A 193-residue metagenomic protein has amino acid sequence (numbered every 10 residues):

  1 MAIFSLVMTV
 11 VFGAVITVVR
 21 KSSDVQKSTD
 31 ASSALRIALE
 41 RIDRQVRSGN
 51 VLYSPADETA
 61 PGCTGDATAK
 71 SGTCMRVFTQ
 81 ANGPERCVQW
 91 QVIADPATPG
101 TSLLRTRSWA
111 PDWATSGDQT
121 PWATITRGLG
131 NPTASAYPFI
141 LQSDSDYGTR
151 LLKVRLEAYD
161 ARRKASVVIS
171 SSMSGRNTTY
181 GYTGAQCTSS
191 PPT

Functional and structural regions predicted by a protein language model:
M1-R47: Aliphatic-rich helix starts adjacent to a transmembrane/signal segment
V7, S54-P55: Short, hydrophobic secondary-structure boundary micro-motifs
S22-V25, Y53-S54, Y180, G184: Secondary-structure transition/capping residues
A34, A69-K70, T149: A generic fold-level signal
P55, G62-D144, Q186-S190: Type IV pilin-like appendage domain
L129-T193: Short linear sequence signals and composition-biased patches located at protein termini or domain-edge surfaces
